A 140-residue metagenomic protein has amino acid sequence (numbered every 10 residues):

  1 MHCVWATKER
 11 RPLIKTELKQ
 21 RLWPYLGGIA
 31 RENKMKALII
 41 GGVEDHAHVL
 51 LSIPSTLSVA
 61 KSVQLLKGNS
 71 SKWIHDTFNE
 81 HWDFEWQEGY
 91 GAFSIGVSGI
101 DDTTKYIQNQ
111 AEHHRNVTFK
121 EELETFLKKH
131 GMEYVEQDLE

Functional and structural regions predicted by a protein language model:
M1-E140: Basic nucleic-acid-binding interfaces
